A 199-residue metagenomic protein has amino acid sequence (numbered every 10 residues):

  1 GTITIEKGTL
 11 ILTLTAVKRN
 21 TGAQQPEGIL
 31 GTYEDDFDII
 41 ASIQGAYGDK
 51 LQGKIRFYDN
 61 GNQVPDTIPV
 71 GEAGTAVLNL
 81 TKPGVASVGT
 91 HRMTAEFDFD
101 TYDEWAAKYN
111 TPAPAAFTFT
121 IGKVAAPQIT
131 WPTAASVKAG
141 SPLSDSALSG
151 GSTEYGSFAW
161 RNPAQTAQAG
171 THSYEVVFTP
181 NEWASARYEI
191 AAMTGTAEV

Functional and structural regions predicted by a protein language model:
G1-V199: Solvent-exposed beta-strand/loop surfaces, strongest in extracytoplasmic domains of secreted and cell-surface proteins
